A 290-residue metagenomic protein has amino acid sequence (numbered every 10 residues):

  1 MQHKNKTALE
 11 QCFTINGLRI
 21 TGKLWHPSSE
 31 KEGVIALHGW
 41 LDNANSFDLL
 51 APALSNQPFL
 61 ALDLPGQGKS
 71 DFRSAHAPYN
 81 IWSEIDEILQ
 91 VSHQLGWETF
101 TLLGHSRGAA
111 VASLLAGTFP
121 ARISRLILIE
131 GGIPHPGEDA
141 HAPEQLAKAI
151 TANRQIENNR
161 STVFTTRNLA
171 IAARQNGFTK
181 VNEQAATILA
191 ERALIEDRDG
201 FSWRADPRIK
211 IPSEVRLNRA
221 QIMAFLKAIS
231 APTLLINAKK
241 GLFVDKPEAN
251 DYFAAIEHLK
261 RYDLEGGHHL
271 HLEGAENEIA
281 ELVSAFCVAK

Functional and structural regions predicted by a protein language model:
M1-V34, S55-Q57, G96-E98, I133 (+1 more regions): Alpha/beta-hydrolase fold catalytic core
I15-L18, L60-L103, R107, E281: Active-site loop/oxyanion-hole signature of alpha/beta-hydrolase fold enzymes
K23-D71: Conserved HGGG/HGGXW glycine-rich cap/lid loop of the alpha/beta-hydrolase fold
V111-L115: Hydrolases whose catalytic domains are alpha/beta-hydrolase-1, hotdog thioesterase, or metallo-beta-lactamase-like
G117, S124-V163: Flexible "cap/lid" loop of the alpha/beta hydrolase fold
N158-R216: Conserved alpha/beta-hydrolase catalytic His-Asp/Glu region
A228-G267: Conserved loop-alpha-helix segment in the C-terminal half of the alpha/beta-hydrolase fold that carries the catalytic
L264-E276: Catalytic histidine-centered segment of alpha/beta-hydrolase-like enzymes
